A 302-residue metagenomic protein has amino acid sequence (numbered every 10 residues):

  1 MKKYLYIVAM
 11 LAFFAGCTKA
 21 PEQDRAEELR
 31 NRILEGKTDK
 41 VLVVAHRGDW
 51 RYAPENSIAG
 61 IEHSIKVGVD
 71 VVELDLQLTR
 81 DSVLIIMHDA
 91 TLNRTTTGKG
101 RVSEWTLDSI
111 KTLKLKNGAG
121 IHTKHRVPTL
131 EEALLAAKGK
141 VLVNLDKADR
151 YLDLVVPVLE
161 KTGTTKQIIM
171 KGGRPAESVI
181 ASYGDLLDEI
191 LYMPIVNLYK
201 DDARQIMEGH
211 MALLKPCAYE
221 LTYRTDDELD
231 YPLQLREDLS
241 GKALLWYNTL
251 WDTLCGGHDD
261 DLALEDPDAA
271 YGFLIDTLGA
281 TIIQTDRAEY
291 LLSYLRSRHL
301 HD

Functional and structural regions predicted by a protein language model:
M1-A26: Bacterial Sec-dependent N-terminal signal peptides
C17-D302: Phosphate-group recognition and catalysis centered on beta-loop-alpha active-site segments
